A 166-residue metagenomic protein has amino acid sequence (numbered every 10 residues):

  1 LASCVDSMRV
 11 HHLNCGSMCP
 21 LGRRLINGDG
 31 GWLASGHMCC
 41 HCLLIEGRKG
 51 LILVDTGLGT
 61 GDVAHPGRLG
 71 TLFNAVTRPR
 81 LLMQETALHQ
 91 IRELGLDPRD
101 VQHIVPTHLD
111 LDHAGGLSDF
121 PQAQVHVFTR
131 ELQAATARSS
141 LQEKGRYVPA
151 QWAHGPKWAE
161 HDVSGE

Functional and structural regions predicted by a protein language model:
V5, F120, A153-G155: Short, well-ordered coil/turn elements that cap or connect secondary structure elements
D6-H11: Extreme N-terminal starter segment of soluble prokaryotic enzymes
C15-H89: Conserved beta-strand hairpin/beta-sheet module of binuclear metal-dependent hydrolase folds, prominently
G50, Q124-V125, W158: Hydrophobic beta-strand segments of well-ordered beta-sheets in folded domains
G57-G61, H126-Q133: Conserved catalytic scaffold of divalent metal-dependent phosphoesterases
H65-V127: Active-site metal-binding motif and surrounding structural segment of the metallo-beta-lactamase
P79-L96, D100, T129-E166: Metallo-beta-lactamase
